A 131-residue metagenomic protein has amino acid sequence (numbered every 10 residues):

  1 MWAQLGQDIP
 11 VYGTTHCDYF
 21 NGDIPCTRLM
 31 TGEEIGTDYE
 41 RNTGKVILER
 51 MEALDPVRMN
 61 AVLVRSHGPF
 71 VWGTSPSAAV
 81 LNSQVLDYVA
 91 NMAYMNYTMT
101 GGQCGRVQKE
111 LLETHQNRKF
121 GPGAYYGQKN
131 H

Functional and structural regions predicted by a protein language model:
M1-H131: Glycine-rich flexible loops
